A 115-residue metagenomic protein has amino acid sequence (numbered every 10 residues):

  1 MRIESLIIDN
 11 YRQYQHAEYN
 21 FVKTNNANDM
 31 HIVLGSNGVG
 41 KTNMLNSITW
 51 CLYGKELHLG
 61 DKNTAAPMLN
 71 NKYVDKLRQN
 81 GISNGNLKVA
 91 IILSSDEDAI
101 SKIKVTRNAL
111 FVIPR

Functional and structural regions predicted by a protein language model:
M1-Y53: Pre-Walker A-like glycine/lysine-rich segment at the N-terminus of P-loop NTPase domains
N28-M30, T42, K55-E56, A66-M68 (+1 more regions): Short, surface-exposed linear patches
G35, D61-P67: Juxtamembrane/interface motifs at transmembrane-helix termini
L45, L59-G60, R107: Short N-terminal amphipathic alpha-helices
C51-K62: Post-Walker A helix-loop "phosphate-sensing" segment adjacent to the P-loop in P-loop NTPases
A65-R115: Nucleotide-state sensing region of NTPase/ATPase domains
